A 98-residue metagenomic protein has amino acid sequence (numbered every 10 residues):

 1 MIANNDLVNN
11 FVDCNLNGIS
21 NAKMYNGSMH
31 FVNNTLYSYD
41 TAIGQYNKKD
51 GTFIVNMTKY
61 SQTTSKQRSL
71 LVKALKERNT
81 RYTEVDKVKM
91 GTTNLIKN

Functional and structural regions predicted by a protein language model:
M1-N98: Terminal leader/tail segments of proteins
